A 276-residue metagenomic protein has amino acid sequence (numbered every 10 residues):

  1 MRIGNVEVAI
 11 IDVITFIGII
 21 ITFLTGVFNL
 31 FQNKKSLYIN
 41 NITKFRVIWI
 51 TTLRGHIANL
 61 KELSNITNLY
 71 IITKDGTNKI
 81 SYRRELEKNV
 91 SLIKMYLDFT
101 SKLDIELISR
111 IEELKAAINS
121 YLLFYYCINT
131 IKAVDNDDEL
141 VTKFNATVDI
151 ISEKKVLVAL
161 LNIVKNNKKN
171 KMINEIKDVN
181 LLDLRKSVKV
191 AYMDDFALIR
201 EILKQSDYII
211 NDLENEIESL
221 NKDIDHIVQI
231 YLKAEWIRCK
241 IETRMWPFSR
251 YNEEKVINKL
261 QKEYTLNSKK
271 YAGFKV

Functional and structural regions predicted by a protein language model:
M1-N40: Membrane-embedded hydrophobic alpha-helical segments
F28-V276: Conserved non-transmembrane functional hotspots
